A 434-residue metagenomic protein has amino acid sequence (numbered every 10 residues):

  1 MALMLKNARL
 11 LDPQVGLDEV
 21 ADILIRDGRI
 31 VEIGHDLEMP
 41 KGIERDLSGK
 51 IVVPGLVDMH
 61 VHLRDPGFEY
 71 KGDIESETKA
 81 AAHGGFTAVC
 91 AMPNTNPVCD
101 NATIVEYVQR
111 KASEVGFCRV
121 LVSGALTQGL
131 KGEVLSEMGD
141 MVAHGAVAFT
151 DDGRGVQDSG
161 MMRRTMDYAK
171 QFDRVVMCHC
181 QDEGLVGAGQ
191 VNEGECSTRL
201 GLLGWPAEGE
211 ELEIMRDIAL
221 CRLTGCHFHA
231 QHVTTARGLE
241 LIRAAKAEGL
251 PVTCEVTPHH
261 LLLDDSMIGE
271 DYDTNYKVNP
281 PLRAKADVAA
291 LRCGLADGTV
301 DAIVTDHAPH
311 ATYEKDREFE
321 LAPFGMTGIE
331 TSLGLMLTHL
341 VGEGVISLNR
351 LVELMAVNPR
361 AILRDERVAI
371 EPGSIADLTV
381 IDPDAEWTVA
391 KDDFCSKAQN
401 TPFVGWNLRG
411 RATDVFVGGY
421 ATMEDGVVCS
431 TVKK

Functional and structural regions predicted by a protein language model:
M1-G55: Histidine-rich, glycine-flanked metal-binding segment
A8, I23, G28, G49 (+15 more regions): Divalent metal-coordination and catalytic microenvironments
K50-A112: Metal-associated gating/positioning segment near the N- to mid-region
M59-G72, T95, L121-V134, L203-A207: Active-site mouth loops of central-metabolism enzymes
A102-R119, D167-C178, L335: Alpha-helix-loop-beta-strand connector modules within alpha/beta enzyme cores
L135-I303: Histidine/acidic residue-rich metal-binding segments in metalloenzymes
R199-H227, A296, D301-A302, A308-P383: His/Asp/Glu-enriched, well-ordered alpha-helical/loop segment that forms or immediately abuts the divalent-metal
E318-L321, I375-K434: C-terminal cap of metal-dependent C-N hydrolases
